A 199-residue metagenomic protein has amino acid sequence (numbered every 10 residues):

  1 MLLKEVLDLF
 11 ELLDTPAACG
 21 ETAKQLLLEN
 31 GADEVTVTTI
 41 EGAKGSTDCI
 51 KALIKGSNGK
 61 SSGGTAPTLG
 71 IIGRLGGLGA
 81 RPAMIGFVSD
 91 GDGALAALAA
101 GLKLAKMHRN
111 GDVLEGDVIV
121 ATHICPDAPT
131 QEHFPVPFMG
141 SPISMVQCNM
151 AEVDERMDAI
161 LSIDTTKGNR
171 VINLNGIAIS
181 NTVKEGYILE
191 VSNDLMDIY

Functional and structural regions predicted by a protein language model:
K4-R81: Soluble metallo-hydrolase cores and metallopeptidase-like ectodomains found primarily in the secretory/periplasmic
D14, A18-T22, K44-T47, A66 (+4 more regions): Conserved active-site and cofactor/substrate-binding residues in soluble primary-metabolism enzymes
L26-N30, L104-G111, K167, I198: Change "in soluble alpha/beta enzymes" to "in soluble alpha/beta proteins
A43-G45, S57-T65, V88-D90, N110-L114 (+1 more regions): Solvent-exposed alpha-helices and their adjacent loops that cap or buttress functional pockets in soluble metabolic
P67-G70, D117-A121, D158-S162, E185: Structural motif
I71, R81-T122: Alpha-helical metal-binding/catalytic segments enriched in His/Glu/Asp
L75-L78, V118, T122-P129, K167: Acidic, glycine-rich active-site loops and adjacent beta-strand->loop/helix elements that engage anionic groups
Q131-Y199: Metal-dependent peptidase/peptidase-like ectodomains
